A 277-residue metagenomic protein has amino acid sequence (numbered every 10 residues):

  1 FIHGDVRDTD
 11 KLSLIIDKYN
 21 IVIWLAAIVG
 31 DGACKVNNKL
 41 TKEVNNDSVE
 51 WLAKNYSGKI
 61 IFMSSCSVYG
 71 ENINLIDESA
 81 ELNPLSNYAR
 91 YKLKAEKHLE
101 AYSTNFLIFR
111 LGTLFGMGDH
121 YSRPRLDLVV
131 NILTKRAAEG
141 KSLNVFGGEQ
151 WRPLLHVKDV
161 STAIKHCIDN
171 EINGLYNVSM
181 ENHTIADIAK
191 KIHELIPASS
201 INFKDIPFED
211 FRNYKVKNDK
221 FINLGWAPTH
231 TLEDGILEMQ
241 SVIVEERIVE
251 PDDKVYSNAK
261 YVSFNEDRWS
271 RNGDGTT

Functional and structural regions predicted by a protein language model:
H3-V44: NAD(P)H-binding glycine-rich loop region in Rossmannoid oxidoreductase-like domains and their noncatalytic homologs
R7, V36-W51, L82, S86 (+1 more regions): Glycine-rich NAD(P)-binding loop of the Rossmann-fold in SDR/ketoreductase-type enzymes
W24, E50-N87, L107: Conserved Rossmann-fold NAD(P)-dependent oxidoreductase catalytic core, especially the SDR/UDP-sugar
G32-K39, E71-L75, H120: Conserved catalytic-core motifs of eukaryotic protein kinase domains, centered on the activation segment
C34, G112-Y121, V129-L155, N177: A conserved pocket-lining segment of Rossmann-fold NAD(P)-dependent short-chain dehydrogenase/reductase
E71, N83-I108, G112, A137-E139: Active-site Tyr-X1-5-Lys
A80, P84-Y91, L111, S122-V130 (+1 more regions): The catalytic Tyr-centered alpha-helix of NAD(P)H-dependent dehydrogenases
G140-K141, V145-T277: C-terminal substrate-binding subdomain of Rossmann-fold SDR/epimerase-dehydratase oxidoreductases
